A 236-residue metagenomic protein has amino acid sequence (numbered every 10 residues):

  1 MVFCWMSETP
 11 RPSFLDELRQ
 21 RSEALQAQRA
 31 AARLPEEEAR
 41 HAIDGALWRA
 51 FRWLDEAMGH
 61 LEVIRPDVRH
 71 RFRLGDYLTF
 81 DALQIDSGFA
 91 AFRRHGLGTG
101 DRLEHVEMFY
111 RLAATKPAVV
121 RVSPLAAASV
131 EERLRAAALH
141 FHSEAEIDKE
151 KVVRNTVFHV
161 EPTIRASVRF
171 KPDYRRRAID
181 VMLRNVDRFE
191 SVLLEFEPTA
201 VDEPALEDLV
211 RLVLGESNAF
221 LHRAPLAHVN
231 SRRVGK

Functional and structural regions predicted by a protein language model:
V2-K236: A composition-biased, non-transmembrane "mature-region" signal
